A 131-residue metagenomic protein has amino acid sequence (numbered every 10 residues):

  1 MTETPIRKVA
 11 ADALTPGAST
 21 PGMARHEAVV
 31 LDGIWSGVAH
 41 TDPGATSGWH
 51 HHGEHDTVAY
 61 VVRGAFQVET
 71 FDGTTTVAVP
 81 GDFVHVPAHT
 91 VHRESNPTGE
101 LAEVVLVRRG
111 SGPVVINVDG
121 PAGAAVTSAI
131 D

Functional and structural regions predicted by a protein language model:
M1-V38, G48, V115-D131: A short, N-terminal "cap"/entry segment at the start of jelly-roll beta-barrel domains of the cupin/DSBH fold
D32-I34, D42-T46, R63-Q67, G110-P113: Short, charged/polar surface micro-motifs in flexible loops or helix N-caps
I34, A45, E54, T74 (+3 more regions): A generic "binding-loop/recognition-motif" signal
A39, H85, E100-N117: A short hydrophobic beta-strand segment most commonly corresponding to one strand of the jelly-roll/cupin
H40-D42, H52-V68, V107: Short, conserved beta-strand element in jelly-roll/cupin
W49, V68-E69, V86, V91-T98: Short beta-strand His + acidic residue motifs that chelate non-heme Fe in jelly-roll/DSBH and cupin folds
D72-A88: Short acidic-glycine-tyrosine-enriched beta hairpin
